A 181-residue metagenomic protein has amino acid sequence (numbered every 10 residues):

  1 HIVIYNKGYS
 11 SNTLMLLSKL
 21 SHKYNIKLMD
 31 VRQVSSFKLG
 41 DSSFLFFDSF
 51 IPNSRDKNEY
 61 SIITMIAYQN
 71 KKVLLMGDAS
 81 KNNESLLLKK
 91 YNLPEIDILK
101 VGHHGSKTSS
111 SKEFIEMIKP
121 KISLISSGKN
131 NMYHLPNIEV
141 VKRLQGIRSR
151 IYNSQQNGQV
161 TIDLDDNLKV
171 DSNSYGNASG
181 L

Functional and structural regions predicted by a protein language model:
H1-L181: Non-globular, low-confidence helical/coil segments that flank catalytic cores
